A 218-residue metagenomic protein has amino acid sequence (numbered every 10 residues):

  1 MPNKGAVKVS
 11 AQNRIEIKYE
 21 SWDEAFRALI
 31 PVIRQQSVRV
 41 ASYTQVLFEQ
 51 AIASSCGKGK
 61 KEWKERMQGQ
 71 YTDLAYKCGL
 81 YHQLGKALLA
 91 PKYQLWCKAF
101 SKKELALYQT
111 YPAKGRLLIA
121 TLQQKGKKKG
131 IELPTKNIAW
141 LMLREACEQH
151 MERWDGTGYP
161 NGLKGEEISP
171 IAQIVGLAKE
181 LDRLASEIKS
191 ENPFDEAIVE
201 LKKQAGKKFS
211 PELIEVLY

Functional and structural regions predicted by a protein language model:
N3-Y218: Histidine- and acidic-residue-rich, metal-dependent catalytic cores
